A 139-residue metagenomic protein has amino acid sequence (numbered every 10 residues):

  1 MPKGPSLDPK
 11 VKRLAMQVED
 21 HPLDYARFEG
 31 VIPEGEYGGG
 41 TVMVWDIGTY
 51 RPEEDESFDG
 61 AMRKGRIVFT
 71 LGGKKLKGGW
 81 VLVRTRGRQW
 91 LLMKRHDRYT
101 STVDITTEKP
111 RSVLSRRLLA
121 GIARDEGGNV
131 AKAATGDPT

Functional and structural regions predicted by a protein language model:
M1-T139: Catalytic cores of nucleic-acid ligases and guanylyltransferases
